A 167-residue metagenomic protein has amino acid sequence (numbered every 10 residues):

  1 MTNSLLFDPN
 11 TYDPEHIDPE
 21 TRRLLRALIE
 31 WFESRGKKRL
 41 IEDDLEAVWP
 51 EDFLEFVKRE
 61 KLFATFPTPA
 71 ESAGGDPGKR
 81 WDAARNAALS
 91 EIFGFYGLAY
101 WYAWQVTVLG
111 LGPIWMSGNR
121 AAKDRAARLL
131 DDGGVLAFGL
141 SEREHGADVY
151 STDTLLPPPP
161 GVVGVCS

Functional and structural regions predicted by a protein language model:
M1-Q105, G112, M116-L136, E144-A147 (+2 more regions): Amphipathic, small/basic residue-rich leader segments at the start of a protein or domain
G139: Active-site-proximal "nucleotidyltransferase
V149-S151: A short secondary-structure junction signal
D153-L156: Hydrophobic/aromatic beta-strand elements that line small-molecule binding cavities or substrate pockets in beta-rich
